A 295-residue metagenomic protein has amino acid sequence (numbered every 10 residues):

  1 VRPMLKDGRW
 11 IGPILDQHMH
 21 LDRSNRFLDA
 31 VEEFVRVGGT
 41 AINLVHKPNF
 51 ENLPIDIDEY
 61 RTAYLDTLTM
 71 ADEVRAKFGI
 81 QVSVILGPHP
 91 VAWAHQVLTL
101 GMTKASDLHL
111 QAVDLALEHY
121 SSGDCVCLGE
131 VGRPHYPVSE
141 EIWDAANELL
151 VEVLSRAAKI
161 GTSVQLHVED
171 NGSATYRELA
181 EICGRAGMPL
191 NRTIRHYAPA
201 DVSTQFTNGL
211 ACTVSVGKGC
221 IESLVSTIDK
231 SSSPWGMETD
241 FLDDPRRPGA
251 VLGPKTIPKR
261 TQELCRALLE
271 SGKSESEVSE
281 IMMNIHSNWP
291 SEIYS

Functional and structural regions predicted by a protein language model:
R2-D7, P13, T261-S295: Mid-to-C-terminal alpha-helical segments outside catalytic/metal-binding sites
G8, V31-G38, L68-S83, V113-V126 (+4 more regions): Acidic (Asp/Glu)-rich catalytic clusters
P13-D22, D29-T62, A76-A94, V126-C127 (+1 more regions): Divalent metal-dependent hydrolysis catalytic cores, especially in the metallo-beta-lactamase
H18-D22, K47-N49, G87-W93, R133-P134 (+4 more regions): Active-site beta-loop-alpha junctions enriched in small/polar residues
R23, L117-A200: Divalent metal-binding pocket/active-site signature
D58-R156, A211-T213: Active-site gating/metal-coordination segments in enzymes
Y64, S173-T175, P199-D201, I221-S231: Active-site-adjacent beta->alpha loops and helix N-cap segments on the catalytic face of soluble alpha/beta enzymes
H167, S231-P254: Short acidic/histidine-rich active-site segments
